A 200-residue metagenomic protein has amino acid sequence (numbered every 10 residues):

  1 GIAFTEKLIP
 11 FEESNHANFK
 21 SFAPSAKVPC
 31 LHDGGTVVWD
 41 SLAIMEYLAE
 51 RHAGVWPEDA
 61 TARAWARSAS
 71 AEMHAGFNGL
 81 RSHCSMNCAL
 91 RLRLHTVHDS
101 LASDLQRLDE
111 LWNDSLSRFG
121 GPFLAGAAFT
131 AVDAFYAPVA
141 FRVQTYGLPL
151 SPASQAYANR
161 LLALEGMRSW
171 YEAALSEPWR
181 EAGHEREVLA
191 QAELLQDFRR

Functional and structural regions predicted by a protein language model:
G1-D99, S103: GST-like domain detector, emphasizing the conserved glutathione-binding G-site in the N-terminal thioredoxin-like
P10-E13, Y157, L175: Conserved beta-strand edge residues that scaffold enzyme active sites
H16-A17, L162, R180-E181: Short Asp/Glu-rich motifs
S21, A163, E172: Phosphate-coordinating loops and pocket residues in cytosolic domains that bind phosphorylated ligands
A49, V139-A140, Y171: Active-site-flanking alpha-helical
R51, A69, Y146, A173-A174: Residue-level signal for well-ordered alpha-helical positions
M73, F77-G166: GST-like fold's C-terminal all-alpha helical module
A174-R200: Acidic/histidine-enriched, glycine/proline-rich intrinsically disordered or flexible terminal extensions
